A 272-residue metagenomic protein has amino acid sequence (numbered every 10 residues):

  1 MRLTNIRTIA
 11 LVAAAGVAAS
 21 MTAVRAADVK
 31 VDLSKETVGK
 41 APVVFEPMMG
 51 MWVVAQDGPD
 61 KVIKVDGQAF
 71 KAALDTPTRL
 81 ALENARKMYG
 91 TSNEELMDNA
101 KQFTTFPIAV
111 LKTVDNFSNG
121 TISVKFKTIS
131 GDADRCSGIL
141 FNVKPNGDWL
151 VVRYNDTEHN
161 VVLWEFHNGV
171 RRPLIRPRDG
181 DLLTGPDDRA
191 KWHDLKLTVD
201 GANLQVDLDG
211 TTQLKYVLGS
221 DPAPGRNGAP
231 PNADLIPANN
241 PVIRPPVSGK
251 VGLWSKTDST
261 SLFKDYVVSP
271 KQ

Functional and structural regions predicted by a protein language model:
M1-A13, V17-S20: Bacterial N-terminal signal peptides that target proteins for export
T22-A26: Sec/Tat signal peptide C-region and signal peptidase I cleavage site
L33, I122-V124, D187-L208: Short tryptophan-centered beta-strand motifs in secreted/extracellular beta-sheet-rich domains of glycan-recognition
K40-S92: Extracellular glycan-recognition surfaces and repeat-rich motifs
F70-G169: Secretory/extracellular carbohydrate-interaction modules and structurally similar beta-sandwich "look-alikes"
D98, P107-D115, D179-D187, N240-P241 (+1 more regions): Beta-strand-rich interaction surfaces with strong enrichment in secreted/lumenal proteins
G169-K196: Short, aromatic/His-centered strand-loop micro-motif at the edge of beta-sheets
Y216-K264: Flexible glycan-contacting loops in extracellular carbohydrate-active proteins
